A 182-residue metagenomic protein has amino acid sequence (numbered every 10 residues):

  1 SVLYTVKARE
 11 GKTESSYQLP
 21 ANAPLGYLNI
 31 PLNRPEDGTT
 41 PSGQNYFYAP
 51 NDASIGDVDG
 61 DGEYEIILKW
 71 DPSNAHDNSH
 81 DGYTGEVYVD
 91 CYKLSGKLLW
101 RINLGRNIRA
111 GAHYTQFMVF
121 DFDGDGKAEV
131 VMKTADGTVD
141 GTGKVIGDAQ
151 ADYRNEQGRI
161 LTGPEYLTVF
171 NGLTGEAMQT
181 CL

Functional and structural regions predicted by a protein language model:
S1-L182: Beta-propeller-forming repeat regions
